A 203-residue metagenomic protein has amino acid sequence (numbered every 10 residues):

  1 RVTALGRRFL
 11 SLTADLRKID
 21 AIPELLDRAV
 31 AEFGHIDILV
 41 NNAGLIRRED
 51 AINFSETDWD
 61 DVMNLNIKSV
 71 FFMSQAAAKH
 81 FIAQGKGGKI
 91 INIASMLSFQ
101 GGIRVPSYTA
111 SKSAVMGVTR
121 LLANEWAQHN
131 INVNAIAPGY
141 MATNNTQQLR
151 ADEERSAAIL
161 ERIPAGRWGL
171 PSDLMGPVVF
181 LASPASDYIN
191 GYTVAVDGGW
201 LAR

Functional and structural regions predicted by a protein language model:
T13-L25, E56, S172-D173: The beta1-alpha1 cofactor-binding region of Rossmann-like NAD(H)/NADP(H)-dependent oxidoreductases
I22, D50-A51, S55-M63, I159: Substrate-binding pocket helix/loop in short-chain dehydrogenase/reductase
E49, F54, Q100-T109, L121 (+1 more regions): Active-site loop-to-helix junction immediately N-terminal to the catalytic Tyr of the SDR YXXXK motif in Rossmann-fold
S74, S111, T119: Active-site helix of classical SDR
K79, N124-Q128, D187: Alpha-helical segment proximal to the catalytic Tyr-Lys
S95: Residue(s) in the substrate-gating loop at a strand-loop-helix junction that position the organic substrate next
Q100, V178-V179, N190-R203: Short C-terminal tail/terminal secondary-structure segment of NAD(P)H-dependent dehydrogenase/reductase domains
